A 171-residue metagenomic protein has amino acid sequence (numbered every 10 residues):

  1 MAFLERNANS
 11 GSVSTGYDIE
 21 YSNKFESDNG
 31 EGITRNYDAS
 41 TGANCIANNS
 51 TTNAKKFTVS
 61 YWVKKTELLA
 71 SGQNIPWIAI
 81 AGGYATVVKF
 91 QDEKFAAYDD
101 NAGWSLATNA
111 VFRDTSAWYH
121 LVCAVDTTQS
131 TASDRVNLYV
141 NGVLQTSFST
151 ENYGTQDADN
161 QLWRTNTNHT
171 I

Functional and structural regions predicted by a protein language model:
A2-I171: Extracellular glycan-associated modules
